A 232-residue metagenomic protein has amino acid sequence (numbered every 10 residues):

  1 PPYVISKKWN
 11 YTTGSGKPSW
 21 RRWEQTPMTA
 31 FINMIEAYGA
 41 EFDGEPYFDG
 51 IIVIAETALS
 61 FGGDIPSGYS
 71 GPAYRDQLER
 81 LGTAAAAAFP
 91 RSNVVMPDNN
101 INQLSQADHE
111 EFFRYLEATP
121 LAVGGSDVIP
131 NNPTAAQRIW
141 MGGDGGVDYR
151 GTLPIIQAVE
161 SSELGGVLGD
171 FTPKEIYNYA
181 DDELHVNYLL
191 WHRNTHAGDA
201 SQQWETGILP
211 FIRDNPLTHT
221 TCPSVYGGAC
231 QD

Functional and structural regions predicted by a protein language model:
P1-A37: Active-site-adjacent "subsite" loops/lids of carbohydrate-active enzymes
K17-P27, S60-P72: Surface-exposed cleft-lining segments at the edges of enzyme active sites
Q25, F31-D49, V53-A55: Active-site-adjacent structural elements in enzyme catalytic domains
P27-A37, S70-A84, S105-L116, P133-G146 (+2 more regions): Well-ordered, non-membrane alpha-helical segments in soluble/globular domains
I32, G44-E45, E117-P120, D182-E183: Alpha-helix termination/capping residues and helix-transition junctions
Y47-L59, L78-H109, L121-N131: Aromatic-lined carbohydrate-recognition surfaces of secreted/lumenal glycan-active proteins
F61, L104-Q106, G198-Q202: Extracytoplasmic/secreted cell-surface and envelope-processing proteins
L121-D232: Substrate-binding cleft of secreted/luminal carbohydrate-active enzymes
